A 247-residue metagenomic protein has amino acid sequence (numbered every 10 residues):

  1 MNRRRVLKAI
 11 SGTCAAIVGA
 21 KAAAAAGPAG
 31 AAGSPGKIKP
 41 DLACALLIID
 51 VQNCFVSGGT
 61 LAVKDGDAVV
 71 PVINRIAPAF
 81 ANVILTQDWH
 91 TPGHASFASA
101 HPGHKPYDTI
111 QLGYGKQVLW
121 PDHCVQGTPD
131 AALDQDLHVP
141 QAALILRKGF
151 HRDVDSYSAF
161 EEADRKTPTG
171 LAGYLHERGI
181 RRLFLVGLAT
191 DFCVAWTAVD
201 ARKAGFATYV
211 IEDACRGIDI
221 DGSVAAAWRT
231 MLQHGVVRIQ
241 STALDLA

Functional and structural regions predicted by a protein language model:
M1-N2: N-terminal secretory signal peptides
R5-P28: N-terminal export signals
G27-F150, E177, R181, K203-V210 (+1 more regions): Active-site acidic carboxylates
T91-A95, V154-D155, C193-V194: Short catalytic/ligand-binding loop motif for oxyanion handling, primarily in non-cytosolic enzymes, centered on
V139-Y174: Histidine/lysine/aspartate-rich catalytic loop segments that bind and position anionic ligands
I180-W196, V210-R216: Glycine-rich anion-binding loop/nest that anchors nucleotide
A195-K203: Histidine-anchored nucleotide/phosphate-binding helix
